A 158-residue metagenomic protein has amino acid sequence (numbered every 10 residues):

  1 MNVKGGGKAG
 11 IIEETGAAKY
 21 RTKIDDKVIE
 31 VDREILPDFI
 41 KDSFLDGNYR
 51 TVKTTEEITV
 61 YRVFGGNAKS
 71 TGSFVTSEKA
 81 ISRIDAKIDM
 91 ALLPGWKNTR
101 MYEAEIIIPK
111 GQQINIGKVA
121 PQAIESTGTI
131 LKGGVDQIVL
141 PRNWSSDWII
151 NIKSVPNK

Functional and structural regions predicted by a protein language model:
V3-K158: Catalytic toxin/effector domains delivered as secreted proteins or via bacterial secretion systems
